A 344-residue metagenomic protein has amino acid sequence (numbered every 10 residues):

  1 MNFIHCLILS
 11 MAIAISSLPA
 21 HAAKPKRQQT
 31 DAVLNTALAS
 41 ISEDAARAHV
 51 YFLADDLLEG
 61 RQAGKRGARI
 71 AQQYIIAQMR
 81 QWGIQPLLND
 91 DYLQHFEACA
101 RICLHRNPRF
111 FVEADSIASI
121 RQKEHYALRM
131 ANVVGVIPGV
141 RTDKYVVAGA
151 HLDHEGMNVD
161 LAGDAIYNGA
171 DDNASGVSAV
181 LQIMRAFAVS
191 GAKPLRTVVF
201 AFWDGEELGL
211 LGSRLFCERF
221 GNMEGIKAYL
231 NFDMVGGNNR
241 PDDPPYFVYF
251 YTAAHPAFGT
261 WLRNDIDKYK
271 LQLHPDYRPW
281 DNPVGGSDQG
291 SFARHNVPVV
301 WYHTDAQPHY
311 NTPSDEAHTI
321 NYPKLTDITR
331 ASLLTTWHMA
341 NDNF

Functional and structural regions predicted by a protein language model:
M1-K26: Bacterial Sec-dependent N-terminal signal peptides
A22-L87, D91, I137-P138: N-terminal hydrophobic or amphipathic helices/low-complexity stretches enriched in small/hydrophobic/Pro/Gly
A32-S40, D56-R66, S119-E124, L161-N173 (+5 more regions): Second-shell loop/turn segments in exported
V33, P308-F344: His/Asp/Glu-rich mid-to-C-terminal helical/loop segments that flank catalytic regions of hydrolases
H49-A54, L88, Q94, N132-V134 (+9 more regions): Structural recognition of the beta-strand scaffold that forms the well-ordered cores of secreted hydrolase catalytic
R61-V136: A non-catalytic alpha/beta surface segment that caps or lines the substrate-entry region of metallo-dependent hydrolase
V133-G135, A148-H154, N158-G209, S332: Alpha-helical metal-binding/catalytic segments enriched in His/Glu/Asp
W203-T304: Metal-dependent peptidase/peptidase-like ectodomains
